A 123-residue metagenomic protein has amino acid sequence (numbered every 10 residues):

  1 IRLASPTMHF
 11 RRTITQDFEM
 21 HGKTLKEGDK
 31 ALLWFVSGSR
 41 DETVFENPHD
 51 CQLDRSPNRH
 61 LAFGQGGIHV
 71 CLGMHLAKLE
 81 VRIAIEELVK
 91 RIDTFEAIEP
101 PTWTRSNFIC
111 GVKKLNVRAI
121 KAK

Functional and structural regions predicted by a protein language model:
I1-H21: Conserved cytochrome P450 K-helix E-x-x-R motif and the immediately C-terminal K′/meander segment
T15-M20, P100-N107: Short, solvent-exposed loop/turn elements at beta->coil junctions and helix N-caps that rim active or binding pockets
W34-N58: Conserved cytochrome P450 K-helix/beta-meander segment immediately N-terminal to the heme-binding cysteine loop
G64: Short acidic/histidine-rich active-site segments
L76-T104: Cytochrome P450 heme-binding "Cys pocket" and the immediately downstream C-terminal segment
C110-K123: Short, basic/aromatic-enriched C-terminal tail that caps enzymatic domains
